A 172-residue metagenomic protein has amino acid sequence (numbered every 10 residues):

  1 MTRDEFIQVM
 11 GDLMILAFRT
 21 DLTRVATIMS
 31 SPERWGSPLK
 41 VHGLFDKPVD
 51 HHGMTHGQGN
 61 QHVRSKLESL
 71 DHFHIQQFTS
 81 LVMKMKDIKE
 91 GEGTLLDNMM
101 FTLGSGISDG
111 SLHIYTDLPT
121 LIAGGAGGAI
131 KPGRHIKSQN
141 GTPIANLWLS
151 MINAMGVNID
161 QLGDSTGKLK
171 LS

Functional and structural regions predicted by a protein language model:
M1-S172: Ligand-binding pockets and gating/stacking loops
